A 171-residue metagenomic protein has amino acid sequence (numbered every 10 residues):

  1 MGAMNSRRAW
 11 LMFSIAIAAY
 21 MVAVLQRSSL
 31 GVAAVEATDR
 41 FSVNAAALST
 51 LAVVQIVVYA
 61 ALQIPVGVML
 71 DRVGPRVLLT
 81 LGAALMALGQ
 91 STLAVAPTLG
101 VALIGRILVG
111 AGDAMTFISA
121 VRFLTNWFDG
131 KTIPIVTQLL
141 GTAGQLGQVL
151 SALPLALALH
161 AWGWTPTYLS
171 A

Functional and structural regions predicted by a protein language model:
L11-A45: Extracytoplasmic
V24, S28, G110-I118, V149: Small-residue-rich segments within alpha-helical transmembrane domains of MFS-like 12-TM solute carriers
S28, I56-I64, Q148-V149: Residue-level signature of mid-helix packing/kink "hotspots" within the transmembrane helices of 12-pass Major
S42, G74, V95-V101, G112 (+1 more regions): Helix-breaking motifs and short loop linkers at transmembrane-helix boundaries and internal kinks in secondary membrane
A61-L99: Conserved MFS/SLC helix-loop-helix module at the cytosolic interface between two early adjacent transmembrane helices
G105-G144: Cytoplasmic helix-loop-helix junction between adjacent transmembrane helices in 12-TM secondary transporters
L140-A171: Helix-loop-helix hairpin linking two adjacent transmembrane segments in secondary transporters
